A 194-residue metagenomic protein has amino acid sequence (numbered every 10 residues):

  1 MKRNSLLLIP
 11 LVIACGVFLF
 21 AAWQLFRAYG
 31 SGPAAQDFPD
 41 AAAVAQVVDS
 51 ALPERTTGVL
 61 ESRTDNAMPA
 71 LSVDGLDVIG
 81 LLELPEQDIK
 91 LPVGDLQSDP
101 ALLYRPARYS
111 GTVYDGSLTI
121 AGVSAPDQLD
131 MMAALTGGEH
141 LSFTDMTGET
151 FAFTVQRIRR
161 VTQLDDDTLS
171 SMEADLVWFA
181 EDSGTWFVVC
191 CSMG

Functional and structural regions predicted by a protein language model:
N4-G194: Solvent-exposed, non-transmembrane regions of membrane-associated and secreted proteins
